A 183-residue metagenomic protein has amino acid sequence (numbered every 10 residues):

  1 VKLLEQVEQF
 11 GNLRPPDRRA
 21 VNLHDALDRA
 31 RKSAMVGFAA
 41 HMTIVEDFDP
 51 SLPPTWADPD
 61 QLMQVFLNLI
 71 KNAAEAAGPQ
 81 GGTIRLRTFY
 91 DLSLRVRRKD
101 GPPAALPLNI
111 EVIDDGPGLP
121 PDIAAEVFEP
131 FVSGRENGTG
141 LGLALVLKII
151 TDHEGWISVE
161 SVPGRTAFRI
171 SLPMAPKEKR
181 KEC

Functional and structural regions predicted by a protein language model:
D17-R31, R87-F89: A conserved beta-strand-to-alpha-helix junction within the catalytic ATP-binding
G37-E46, Q80-G82: Short conserved segments within the C-terminal catalytic ATPase subdomain
H41-P53, F89-D91: Conserved catalytic submotifs in the C-terminal HATPase_c
T83-L94: Short beta-strand/loop element within the Bergerat-fold HATPase_c
A105-P107, L119-P130: Short conserved segment of the HATPase_c
G142, V146: Short alpha-helical Gxxx[C/S/T] motif in the catalytic ATP-binding
I150-T151: Detector for a conserved hydrophobic position within an alpha-helical segment of the HATPase_c
